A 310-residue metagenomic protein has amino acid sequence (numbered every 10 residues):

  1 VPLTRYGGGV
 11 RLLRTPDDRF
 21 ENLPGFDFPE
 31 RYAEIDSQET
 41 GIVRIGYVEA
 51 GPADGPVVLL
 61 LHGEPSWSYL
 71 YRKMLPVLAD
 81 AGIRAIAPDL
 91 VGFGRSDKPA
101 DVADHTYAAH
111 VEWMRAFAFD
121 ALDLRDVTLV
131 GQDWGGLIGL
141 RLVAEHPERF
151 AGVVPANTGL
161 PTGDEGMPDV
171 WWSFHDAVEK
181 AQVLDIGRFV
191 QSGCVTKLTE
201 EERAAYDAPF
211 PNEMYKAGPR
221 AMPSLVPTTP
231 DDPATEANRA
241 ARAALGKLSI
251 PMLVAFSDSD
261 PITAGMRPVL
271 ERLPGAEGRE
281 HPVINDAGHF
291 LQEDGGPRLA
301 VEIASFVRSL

Functional and structural regions predicted by a protein language model:
L3-E34: An N-terminal hydrophobic leader/cap segment in hydrolases
P24, P65-P76, R95-K98, D164 (+2 more regions): Short N-terminal helix/helix-N-cap motif within the alpha/beta-hydrolase-1
I35-V43, V48, D80, A87-G131 (+1 more regions): Active-site loop/oxyanion-hole signature of alpha/beta-hydrolase fold enzymes
E49-R95: Conserved HGGG/HGGXW glycine-rich cap/lid loop of the alpha/beta-hydrolase fold
R125-D164: Conserved hydrolase catalytic core segment
T162-M222, V226, P230-A234, R239: Helix-rich cap/lid subdomain of alpha/beta-hydrolase
P251-A287: Conserved loop-alpha-helix segment in the C-terminal half of the alpha/beta-hydrolase fold that carries the catalytic
E277-L310: Catalytic active-site module of serine/aspartate enzymes centered on a nucleophile-bearing elbow/loop
